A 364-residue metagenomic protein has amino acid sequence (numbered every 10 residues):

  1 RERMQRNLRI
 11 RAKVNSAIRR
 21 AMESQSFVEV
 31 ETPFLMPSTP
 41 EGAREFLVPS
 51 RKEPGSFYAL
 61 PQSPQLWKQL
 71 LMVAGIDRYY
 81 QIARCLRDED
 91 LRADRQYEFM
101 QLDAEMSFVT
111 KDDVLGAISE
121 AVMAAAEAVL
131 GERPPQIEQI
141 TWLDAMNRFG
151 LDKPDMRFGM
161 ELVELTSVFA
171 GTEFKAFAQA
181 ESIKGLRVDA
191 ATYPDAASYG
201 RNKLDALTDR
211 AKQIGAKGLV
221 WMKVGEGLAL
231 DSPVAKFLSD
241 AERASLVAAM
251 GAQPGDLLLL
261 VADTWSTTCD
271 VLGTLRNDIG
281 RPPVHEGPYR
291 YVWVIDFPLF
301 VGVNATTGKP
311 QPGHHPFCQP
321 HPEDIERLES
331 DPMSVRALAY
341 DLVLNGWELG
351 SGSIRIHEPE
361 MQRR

Functional and structural regions predicted by a protein language model:
R1-R364: Class II aminoacyl-tRNA synthetase catalytic cores and aaRS-like
